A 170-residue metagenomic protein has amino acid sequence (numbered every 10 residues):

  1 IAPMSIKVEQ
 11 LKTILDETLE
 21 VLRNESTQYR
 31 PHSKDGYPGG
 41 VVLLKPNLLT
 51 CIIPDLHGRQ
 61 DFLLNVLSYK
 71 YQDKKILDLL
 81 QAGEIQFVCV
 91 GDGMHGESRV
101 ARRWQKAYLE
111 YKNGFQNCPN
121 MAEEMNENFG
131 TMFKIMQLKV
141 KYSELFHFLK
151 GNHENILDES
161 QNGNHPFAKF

Functional and structural regions predicted by a protein language model:
I1-F170: Feature recognizes metal-dependent phosphohydrolase scaffolds
